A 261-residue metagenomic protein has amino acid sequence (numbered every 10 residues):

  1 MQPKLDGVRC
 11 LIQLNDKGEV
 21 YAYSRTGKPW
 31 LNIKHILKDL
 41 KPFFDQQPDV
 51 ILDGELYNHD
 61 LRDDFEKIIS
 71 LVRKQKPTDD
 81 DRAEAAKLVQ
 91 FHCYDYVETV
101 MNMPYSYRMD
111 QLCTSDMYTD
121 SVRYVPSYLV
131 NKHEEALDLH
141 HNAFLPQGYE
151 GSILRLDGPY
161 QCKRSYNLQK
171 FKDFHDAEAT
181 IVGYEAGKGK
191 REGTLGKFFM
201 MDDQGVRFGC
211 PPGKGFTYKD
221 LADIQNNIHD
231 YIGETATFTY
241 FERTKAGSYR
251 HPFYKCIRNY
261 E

Functional and structural regions predicted by a protein language model:
M1-D120, Y260: Covalent nucleotidyltransferase
Q2, V8-G54, Q161-E261: Classical nucleotidyltransferase
L56, C93-E98, P126-L129, L156-G158 (+2 more regions): Short, structured patches in soluble enzyme cores that scaffold and shape functional sites
I68, R108, E135-A136, L221: Hydrophobic/aromatic residues in well-formed alpha-helices
D80, D120-R123, G148-I153: Residue-level signal for secondary-structure boundary elements
A85-A86, L145-P146, E192: Extracellular/periplasmic catalytic domains that process cell-envelope and extracellular macromolecules
M117-V130: A conserved helix-loop-beta module that forms one wall/lid of the active-site cleft in ATP-utilizing catalytic domains
S127-H175: Amphipathic alpha-helical
